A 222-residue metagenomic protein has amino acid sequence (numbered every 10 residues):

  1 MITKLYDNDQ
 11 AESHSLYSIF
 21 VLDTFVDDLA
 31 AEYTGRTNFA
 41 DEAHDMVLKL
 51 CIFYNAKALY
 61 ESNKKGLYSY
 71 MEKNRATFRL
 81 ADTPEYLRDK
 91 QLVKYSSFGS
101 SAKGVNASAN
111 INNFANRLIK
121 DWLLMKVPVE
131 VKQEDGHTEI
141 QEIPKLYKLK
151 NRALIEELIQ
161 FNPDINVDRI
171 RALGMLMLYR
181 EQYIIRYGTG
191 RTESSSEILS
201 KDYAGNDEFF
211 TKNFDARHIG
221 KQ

Functional and structural regions predicted by a protein language model:
M1-T83, K126-Q222: RNase H-like, metal-dependent nuclease domains and their acidic two-metal-ion catalytic environment used
L80-Q133: Short alpha-helix plus adjacent loop in nuclease-associated cores
